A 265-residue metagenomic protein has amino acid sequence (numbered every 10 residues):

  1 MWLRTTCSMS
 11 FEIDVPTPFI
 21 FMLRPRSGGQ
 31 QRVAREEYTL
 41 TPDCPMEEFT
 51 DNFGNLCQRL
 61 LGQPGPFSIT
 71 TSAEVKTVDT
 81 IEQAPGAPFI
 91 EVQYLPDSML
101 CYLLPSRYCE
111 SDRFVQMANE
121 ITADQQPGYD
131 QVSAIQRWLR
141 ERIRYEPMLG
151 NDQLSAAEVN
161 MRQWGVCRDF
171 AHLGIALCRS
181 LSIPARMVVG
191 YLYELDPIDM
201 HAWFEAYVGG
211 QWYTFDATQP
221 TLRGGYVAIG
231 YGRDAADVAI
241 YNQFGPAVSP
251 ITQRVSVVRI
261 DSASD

Functional and structural regions predicted by a protein language model:
M1-A84: Intrinsically disordered, low-complexity N-terminal segments that are enriched in acidic
T5, F21, L40-P42, G62 (+7 more regions): Generic structural "secondary-structure junction" signal
C7-T17, R144-D152, A202: Short N-terminal helix-initiation segments at or just after the protein's N-terminus
M22-R32, F89-Q93, E158-W164, R168-A171 (+1 more regions): Short low-complexity stretches enriched in small and charged residues
R24-R26, P85-Y94, T218-L222, F244-P246: Short intrinsically disordered coil segments
D43-E47, V92-L95, L222-Y231: Short, surface-exposed linear segments at secondary-structure transitions and domain or protein termini
V75-D79, P85, Y94-G165, L173 (+2 more regions): Secondary-structure boundary elements
R137, D169-T252: Hydrophobic/aromatic-rich core segments of domains that either
